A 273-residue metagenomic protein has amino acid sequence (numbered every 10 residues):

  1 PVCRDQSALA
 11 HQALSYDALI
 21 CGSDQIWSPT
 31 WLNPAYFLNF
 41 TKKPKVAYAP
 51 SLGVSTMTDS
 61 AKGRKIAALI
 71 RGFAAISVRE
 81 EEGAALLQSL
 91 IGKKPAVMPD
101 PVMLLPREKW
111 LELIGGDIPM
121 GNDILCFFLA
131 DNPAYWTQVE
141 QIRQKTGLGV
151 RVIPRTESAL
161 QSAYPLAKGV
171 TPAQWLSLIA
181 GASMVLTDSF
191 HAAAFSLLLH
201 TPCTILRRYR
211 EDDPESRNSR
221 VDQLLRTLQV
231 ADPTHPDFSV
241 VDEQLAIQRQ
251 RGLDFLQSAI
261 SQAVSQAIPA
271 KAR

Functional and structural regions predicted by a protein language model:
P1-R273: Active-site anion-handling motifs in enzyme catalytic cores
